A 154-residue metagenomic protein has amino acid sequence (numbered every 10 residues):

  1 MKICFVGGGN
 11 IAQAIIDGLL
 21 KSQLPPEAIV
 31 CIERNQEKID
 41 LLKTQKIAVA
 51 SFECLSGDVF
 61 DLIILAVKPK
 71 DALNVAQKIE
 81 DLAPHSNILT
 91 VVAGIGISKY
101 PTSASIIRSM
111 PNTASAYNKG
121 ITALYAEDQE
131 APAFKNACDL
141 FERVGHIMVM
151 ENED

Functional and structural regions predicted by a protein language model:
M1-F52, K119: NAD(P)+-binding Rossmann beta1-loop-alpha1 motif at the extreme N-terminus of oxidoreductases
L20, D40-K43, E80, P101 (+2 more regions): Class I S-adenosyl-L-methionine
Q23, D81-L82, A114-Y117, D139-E142 (+1 more regions): Solvent-exposed alpha-helices and their adjacent loops that cap or buttress functional pockets in soluble metabolic
Q23-P25, D81-P84, E127-A133: Short, glycine- and charge-enriched coil/turn segments that flank and shape catalytic ligand pockets
V30, Q45, S51-L124: Rossmann-like NAD(P)(H) cofactor-binding subdomain of soluble oxidoreductases
Q36-L41, S98-K99, E130-A133: Short, charged/polar "capping" segments at the starts of alpha-helices and the immediately preceding loops
T102-S105, I121-D154: Internal alpha-helical scaffold of NAD(P)-dependent oxidoreductase catalytic cores
